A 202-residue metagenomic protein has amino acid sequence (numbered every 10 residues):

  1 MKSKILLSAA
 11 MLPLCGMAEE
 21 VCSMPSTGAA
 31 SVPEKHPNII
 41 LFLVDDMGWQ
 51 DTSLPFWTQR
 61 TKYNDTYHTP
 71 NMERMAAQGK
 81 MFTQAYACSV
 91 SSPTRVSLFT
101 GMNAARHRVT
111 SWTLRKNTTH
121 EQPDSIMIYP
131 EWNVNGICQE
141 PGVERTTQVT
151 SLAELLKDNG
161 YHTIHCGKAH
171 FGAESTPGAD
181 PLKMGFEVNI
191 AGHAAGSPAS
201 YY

Functional and structural regions predicted by a protein language model:
K2-S8: Sec-dependent signal peptide recognition, specifically the positively charged N-region followed immediately by
P13, A18-Y202: Formylglycine-dependent sulfatase
